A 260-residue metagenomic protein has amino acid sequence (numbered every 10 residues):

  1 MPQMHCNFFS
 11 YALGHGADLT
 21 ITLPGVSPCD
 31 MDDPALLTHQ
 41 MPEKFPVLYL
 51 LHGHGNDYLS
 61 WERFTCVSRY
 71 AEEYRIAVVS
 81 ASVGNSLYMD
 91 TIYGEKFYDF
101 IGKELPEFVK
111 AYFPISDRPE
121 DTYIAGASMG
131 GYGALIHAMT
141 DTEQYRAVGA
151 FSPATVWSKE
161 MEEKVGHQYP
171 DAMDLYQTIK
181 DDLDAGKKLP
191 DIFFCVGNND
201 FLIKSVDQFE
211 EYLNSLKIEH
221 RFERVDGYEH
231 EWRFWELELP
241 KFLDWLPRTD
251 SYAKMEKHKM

Functional and structural regions predicted by a protein language model:
M1-M260: Non-catalytic cap/lid and distal C-terminal segments of serine-dependent acyl enzymes
